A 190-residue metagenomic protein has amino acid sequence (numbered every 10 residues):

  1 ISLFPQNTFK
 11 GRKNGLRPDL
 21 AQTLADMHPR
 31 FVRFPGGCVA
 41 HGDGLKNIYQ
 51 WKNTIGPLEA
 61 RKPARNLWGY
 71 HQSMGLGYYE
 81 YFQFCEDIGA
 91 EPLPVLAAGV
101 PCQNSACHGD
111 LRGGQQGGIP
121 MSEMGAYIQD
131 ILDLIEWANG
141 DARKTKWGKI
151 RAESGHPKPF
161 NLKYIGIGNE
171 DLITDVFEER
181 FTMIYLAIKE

Functional and structural regions predicted by a protein language model:
I1-E190: Non-catalytic accessory regions flanking glycosidase/transglycosidase catalytic cores in CAZymes
